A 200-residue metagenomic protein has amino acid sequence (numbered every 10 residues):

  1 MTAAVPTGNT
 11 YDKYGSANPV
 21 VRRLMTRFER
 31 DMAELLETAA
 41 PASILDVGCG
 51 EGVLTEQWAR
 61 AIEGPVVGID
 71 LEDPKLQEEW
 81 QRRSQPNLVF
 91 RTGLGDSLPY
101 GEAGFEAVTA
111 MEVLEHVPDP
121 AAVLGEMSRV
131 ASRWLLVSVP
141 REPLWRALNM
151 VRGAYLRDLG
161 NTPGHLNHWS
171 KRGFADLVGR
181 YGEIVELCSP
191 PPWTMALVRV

Functional and structural regions predicted by a protein language model:
M1-G101, L124, V151-G182, E186-V200: Conserved N-terminal segment of class I S-adenosyl-L-methionine
A42, E106, R133: Conserved acidic residues
E63-G64, A131-R133: A short helix->loop->beta-strand "cap" motif at the edges of active sites that frequently abuts
T109: A conserved beta-strand element that flanks and buttresses the S-adenosyl-L-methionine
V113: Hydrophobic adenine-recognition pocket in adenosine-nucleotide-binding enzymes
V117-E126: A short, conserved alpha-helix within the catalytic core of class I
R133-P140: Conserved beta-strand signature within the Rossmann-like core of class I S-adenosyl-L-methionine
R141-W145: Short "lid" loop at the C-terminus of a central beta-strand within the Rossmann-like core of SAM-dependent
